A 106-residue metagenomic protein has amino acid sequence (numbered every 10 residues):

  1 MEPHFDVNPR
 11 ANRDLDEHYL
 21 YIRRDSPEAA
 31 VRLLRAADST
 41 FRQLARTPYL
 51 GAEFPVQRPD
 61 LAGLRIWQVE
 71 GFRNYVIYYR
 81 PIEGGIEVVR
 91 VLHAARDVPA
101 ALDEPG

Functional and structural regions predicted by a protein language model:
M1-A36: Arg/Lys-rich, positively charged N-terminal/basic patches that mediate binding to nucleic acids
R10, S39, D97: Residue-level recognition of oxygen-bearing side chains
H18, T47, A101-E104: Residue-level signal for well-ordered alpha-helical positions
P27, R42, R46-L50, F72 (+1 more regions): Generic structural signal for secondary-structure transition and capping sites
V31, R35-A45, L64-W67, G71: PIN-domain endoribonuclease scaffold, especially VapC-family toxins
V31-R32, A52-V56, A100: Short, hydrophobic secondary-structure boundary micro-motifs
Y49-E83: Basic/aromatic recognition patch in beta-strand/loop cores that engages polyanionic ligands
V69-G106: Enriched for short, Lys/Arg-rich terminal
